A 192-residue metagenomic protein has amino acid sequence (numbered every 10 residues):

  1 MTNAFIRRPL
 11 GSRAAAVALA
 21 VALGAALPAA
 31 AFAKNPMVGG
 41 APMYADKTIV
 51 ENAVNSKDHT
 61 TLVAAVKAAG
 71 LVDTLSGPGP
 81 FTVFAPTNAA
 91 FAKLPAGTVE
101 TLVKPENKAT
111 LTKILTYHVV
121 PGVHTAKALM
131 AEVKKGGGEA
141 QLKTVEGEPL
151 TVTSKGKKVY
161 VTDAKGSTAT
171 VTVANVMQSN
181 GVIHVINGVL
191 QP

Functional and structural regions predicted by a protein language model:
T2, A31-P192: Mature, structured domains of secreted/extracytosolic soluble proteins
N3-A18: Bacterial N-terminal signal peptides that target proteins for export
R7-R8, P28-A31: N-terminal charge/polar-biased segments
A16-A26: Bacterial N-terminal signal peptides
